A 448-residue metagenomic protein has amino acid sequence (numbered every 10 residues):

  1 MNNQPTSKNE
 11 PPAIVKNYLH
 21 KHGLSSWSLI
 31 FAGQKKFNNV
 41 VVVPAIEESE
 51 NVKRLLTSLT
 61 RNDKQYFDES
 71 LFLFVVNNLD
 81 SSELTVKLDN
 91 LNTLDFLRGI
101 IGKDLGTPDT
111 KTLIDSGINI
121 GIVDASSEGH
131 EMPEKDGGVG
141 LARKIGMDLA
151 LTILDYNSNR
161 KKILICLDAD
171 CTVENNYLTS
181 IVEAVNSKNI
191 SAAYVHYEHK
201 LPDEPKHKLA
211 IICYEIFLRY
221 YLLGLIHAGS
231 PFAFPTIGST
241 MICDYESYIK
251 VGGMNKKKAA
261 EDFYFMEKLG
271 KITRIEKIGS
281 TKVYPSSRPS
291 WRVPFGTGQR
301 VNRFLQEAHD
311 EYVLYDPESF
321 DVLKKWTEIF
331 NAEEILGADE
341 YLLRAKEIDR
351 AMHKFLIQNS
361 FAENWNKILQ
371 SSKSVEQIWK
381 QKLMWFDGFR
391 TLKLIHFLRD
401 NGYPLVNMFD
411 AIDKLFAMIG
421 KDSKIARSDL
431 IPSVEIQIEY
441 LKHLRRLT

Functional and structural regions predicted by a protein language model:
M1-E10, R303-T448: Terminal low-complexity segments of carbohydrate-biosynthetic enzymes
M1-N78: N-proximal low-complexity "stem/linker" segments adjacent to membrane-targeting elements
L19, E83-K161: Active-site-proximal specificity loops/subdomain of glycosyltransferases
L154-E174: Short beta-strand-to-loop acidic/aromatic patch adjacent to the donor-nucleotide binding site
T172-I212: Conserved donor NDP-sugar-binding/catalytic core segment of glycosyltransferases
L222-I242: A recurrent flexible, glycine/aromatic-enriched loop bordering the glycosyltransferase active site that acts as
K257, L269-Y284: Catalytic donor-sugar/metal-binding loop of nucleotide-sugar-dependent glycosyltransferases
K257-Y264: Acidic donor-binding loop at a coil-to-helix junction in glycosyltransferase catalytic cores that engages
